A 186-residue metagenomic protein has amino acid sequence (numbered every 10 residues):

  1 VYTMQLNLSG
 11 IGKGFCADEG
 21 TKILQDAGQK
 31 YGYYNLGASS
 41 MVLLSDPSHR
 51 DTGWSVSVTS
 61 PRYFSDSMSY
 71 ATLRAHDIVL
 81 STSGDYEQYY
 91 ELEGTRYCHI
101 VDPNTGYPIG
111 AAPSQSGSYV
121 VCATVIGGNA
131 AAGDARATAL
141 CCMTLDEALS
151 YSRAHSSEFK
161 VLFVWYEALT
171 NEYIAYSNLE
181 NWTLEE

Functional and structural regions predicted by a protein language model:
V1-E186: Mature catalytic core of soluble alpha/beta enzymes
